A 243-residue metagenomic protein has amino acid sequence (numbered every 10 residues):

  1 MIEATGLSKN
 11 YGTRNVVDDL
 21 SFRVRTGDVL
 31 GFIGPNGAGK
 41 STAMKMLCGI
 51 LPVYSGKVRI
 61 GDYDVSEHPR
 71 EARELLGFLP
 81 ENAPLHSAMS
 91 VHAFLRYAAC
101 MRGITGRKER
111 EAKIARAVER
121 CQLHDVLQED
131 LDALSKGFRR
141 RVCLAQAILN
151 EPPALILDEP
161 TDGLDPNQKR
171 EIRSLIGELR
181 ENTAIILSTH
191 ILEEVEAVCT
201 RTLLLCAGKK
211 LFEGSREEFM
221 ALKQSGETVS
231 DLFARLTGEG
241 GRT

Functional and structural regions predicted by a protein language model:
G56-E67, E71-A72: Conserved ABC transporter NBD signature motif
A88, D130-G137: Conserved ABC ATPase signature
R96, C100-G103, K108-V126: Conserved ABC ATPase "signature" region
L155-E159: Catalytic Walker B motif of ABC-type/P-loop ATPase nucleotide-binding domains
K169-E181: Helical segment within the ABC ATPase nucleotide-binding domain
